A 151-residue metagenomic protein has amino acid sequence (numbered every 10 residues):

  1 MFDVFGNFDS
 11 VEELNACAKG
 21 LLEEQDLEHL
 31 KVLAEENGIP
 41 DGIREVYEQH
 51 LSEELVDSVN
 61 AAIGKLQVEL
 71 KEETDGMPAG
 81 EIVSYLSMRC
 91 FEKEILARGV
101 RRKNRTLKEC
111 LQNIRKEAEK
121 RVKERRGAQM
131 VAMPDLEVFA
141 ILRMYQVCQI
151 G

Functional and structural regions predicted by a protein language model:
M1-I82, R89, I150-G151: Low-complexity, interaction-prone regions
A61-E119: Charged, amphipathic alpha-helical linker/scaffold segments
K120-G151: Long, highly charged low-complexity segments enriched in Glu/Asp and Lys/Arg with interspersed Ser/Thr
